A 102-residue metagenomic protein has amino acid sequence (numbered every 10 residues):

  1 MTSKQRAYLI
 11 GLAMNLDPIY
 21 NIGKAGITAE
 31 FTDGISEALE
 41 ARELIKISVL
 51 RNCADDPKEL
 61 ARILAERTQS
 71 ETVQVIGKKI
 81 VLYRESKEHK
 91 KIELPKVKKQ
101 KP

Functional and structural regions predicted by a protein language model:
M1-P102: Positively charged, polar, low-complexity stretches
